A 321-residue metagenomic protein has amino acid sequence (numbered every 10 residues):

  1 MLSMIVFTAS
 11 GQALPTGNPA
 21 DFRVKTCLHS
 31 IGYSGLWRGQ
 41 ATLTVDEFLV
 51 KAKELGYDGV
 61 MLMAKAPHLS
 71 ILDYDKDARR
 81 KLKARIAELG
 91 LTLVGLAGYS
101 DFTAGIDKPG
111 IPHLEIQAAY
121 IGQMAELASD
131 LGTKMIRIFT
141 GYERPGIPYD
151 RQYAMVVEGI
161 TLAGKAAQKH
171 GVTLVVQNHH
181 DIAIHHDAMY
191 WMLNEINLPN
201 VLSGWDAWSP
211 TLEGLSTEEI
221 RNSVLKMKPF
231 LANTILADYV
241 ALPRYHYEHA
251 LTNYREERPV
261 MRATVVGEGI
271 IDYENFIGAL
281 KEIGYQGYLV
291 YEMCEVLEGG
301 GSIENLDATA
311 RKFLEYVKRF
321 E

Functional and structural regions predicted by a protein language model:
M1-V6: Bacterial N-terminal signal peptides
F7-T133, R151, E158, Q168 (+8 more regions): N-terminal pre-domain/capping segments
D21-R23, T161-I270, E274: Acidic/histidine-rich catalytic cores of soluble enzymes
I31-Y33, K65, G98-D101, G141-E143 (+4 more regions): Active-site beta-loop-alpha junctions enriched in small/polar residues
L36, L69, T103, P145 (+4 more regions): Generic structural signal for helix capping and beta-alpha/helix-loop junctions
M61, G95-A97, R137, V175 (+3 more regions): Conserved beta-strand positions in the central sheet of alpha/beta enzyme cores
L127-Y149, H170-I182, Y291: Active-site groove signature of glycoside hydrolases
V290-A308: A short, acidic, flexible beta-alpha connecting loop/helix-capping segment that sits on the rim of active
